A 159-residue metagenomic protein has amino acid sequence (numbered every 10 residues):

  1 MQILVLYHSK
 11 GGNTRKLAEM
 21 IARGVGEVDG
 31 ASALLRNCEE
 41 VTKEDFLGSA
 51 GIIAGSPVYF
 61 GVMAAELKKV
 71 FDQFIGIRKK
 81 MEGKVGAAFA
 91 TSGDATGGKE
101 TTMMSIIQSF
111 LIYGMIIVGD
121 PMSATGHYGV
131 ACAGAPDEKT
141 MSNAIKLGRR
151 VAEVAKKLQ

Functional and structural regions predicted by a protein language model:
Q2-V28: N-terminal beta1-alpha1 ligand-phosphate binding loop
L6-H8, R36, F89: Short hydrophobic segments within beta-strands
K10, M63, K99, P136-T140: Residue-level preference for long, well-ordered alpha-helices that form the structural scaffold of enzyme catalytic
L17-V25, I106, L147, V151: Hydrophobic residues within alpha-helices that form the first helical element adjacent to the glycine-rich loop
D29-G30, G114: Glycine-centered loop/turn motif at secondary-structure junctions
L34, V41-T42, I116-Q159: Glycine-rich phosphate/pyrophosphate-binding loop and the adjoining helix
E39-M122: Helix-loop-strand module that forms the ligand-binding subsite of alpha/beta enzymes
